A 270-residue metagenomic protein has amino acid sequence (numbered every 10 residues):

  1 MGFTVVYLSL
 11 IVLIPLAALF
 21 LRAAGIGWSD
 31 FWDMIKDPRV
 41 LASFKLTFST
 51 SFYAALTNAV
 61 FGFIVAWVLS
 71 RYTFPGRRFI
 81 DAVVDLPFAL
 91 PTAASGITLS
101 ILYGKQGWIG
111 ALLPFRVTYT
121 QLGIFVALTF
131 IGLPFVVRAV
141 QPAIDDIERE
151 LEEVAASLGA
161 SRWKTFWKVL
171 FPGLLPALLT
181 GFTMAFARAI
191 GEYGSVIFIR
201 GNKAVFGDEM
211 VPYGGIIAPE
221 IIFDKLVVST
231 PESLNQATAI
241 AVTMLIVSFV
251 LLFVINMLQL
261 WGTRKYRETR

Functional and structural regions predicted by a protein language model:
M1-A18: N-terminal signal-anchor/first transmembrane alpha helix
G2-Y7, L56, L86, L90 (+4 more regions): Transmembrane alpha-helices
L10, K45, S49-F61, V65 (+6 more regions): Hydrophobic alpha-helical transmembrane segments of multipass integral membrane proteins, especially permease/channel
L19-L56, V68-Y72, D224-L234: Periplasmic/extracellular loop-to-transmembrane helix junction in inner-membrane transport proteins
W28-K36, L41, G76-R77, G96-F130 (+2 more regions): Membrane-interfacial helix termini and adjacent extracytoplasmic/periplasmic loops of multi-pass transporters
F31, Y53-V84, I97, I101 (+3 more regions): Transmembrane-helix boundary motif in ABC transporter permease subunits
P38, I190, V196-T263: Interhelical loop and adjacent transmembrane-helix boundary motif in polytopic membrane transport permeases
F44, L69, L86, E150-L158 (+1 more regions): Short hydrophobic faces within alpha-helices
